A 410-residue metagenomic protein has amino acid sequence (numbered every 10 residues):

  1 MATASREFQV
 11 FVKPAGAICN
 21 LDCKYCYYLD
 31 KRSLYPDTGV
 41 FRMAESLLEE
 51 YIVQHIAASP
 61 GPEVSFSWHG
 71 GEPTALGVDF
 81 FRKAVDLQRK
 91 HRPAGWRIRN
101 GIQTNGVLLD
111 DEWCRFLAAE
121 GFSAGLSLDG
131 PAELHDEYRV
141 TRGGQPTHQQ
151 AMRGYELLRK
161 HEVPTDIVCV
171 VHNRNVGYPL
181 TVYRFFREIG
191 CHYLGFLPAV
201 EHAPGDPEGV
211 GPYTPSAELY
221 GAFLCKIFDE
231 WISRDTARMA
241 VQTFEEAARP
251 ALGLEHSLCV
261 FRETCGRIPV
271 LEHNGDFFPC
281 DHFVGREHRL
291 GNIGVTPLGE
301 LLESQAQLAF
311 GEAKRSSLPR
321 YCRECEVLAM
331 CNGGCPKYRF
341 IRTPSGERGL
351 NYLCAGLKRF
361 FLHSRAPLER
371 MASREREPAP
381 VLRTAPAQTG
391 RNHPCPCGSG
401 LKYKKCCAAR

Functional and structural regions predicted by a protein language model:
M1-V12, G61, R374, A379-P386: N-terminal [4Fe-4S]-dependent radical SAM core
S5-S46, C407-R410: Canonical Radical SAM [4Fe-4S] cluster-binding loop centered on the CxxxCxxC motif and its immediate flanking residues
V10-V12, S65-G71, R99-T104, V241-T243: Extended hydrophobic secondary-structure segments that form protein cores and membrane-embedded regions
A15-D22, E72-A75, C265, C322-E324 (+2 more regions): Cysteine-centered iron-sulfur cluster-binding motifs in ferredoxin-type domains/subunits of redox enzymes
Y51-V53, A57-S67, L76-A199, C406: Radical SAM/AdoMet-radical enzyme domain recognition
T141-Q149, E156, K160-V260, T264-C265 (+3 more regions): Radical SAM enzyme [4Fe-4S]-AdoMet core and its adjacent flexible, acidic and glycine-rich loops/tails across
V284-R391, K405-R410: Flexible mid-to-C-terminal extensions adjoining Fe-S/redox cofactors in radical SAM and related proteins
